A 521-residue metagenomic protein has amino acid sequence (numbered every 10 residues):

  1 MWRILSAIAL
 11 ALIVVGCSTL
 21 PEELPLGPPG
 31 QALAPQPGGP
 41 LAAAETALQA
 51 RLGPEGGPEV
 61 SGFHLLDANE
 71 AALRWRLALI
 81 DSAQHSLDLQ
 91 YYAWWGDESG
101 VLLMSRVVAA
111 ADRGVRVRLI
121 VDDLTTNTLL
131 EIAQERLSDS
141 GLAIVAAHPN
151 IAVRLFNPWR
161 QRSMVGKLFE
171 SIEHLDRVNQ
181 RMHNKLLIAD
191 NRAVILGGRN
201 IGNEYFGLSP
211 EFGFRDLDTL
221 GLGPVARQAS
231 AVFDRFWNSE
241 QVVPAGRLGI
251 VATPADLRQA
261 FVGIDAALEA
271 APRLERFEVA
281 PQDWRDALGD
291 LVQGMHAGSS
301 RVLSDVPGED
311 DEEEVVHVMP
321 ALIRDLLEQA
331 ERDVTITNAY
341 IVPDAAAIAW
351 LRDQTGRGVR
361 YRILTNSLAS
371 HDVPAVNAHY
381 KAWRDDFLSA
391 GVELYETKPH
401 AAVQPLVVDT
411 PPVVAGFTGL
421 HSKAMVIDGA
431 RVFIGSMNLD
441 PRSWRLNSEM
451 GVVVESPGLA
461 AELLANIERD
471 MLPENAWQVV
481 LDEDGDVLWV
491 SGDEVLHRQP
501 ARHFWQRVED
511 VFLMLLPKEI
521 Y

Functional and structural regions predicted by a protein language model:
M1-S6: Bacterial N-terminal signal peptides that target proteins for export
C17-K185, A189-Y521: Charged, low-complexity intrinsically disordered terminal segments
